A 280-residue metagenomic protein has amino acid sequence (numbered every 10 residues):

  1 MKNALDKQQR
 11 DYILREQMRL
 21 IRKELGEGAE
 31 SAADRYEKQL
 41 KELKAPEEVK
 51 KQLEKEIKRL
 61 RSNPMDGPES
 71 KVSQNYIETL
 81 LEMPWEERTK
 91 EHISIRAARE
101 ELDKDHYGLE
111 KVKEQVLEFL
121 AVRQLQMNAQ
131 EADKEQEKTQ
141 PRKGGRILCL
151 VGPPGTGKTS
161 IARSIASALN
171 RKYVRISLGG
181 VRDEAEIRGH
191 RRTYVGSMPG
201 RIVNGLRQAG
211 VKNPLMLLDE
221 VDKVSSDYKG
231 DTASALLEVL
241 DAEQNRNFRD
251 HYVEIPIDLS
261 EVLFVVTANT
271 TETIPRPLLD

Functional and structural regions predicted by a protein language model:
M1-Q130: Extended, charged alpha-helical coiled-coil/arm scaffolds that mediate oligomerization and mechanical coupling in large
L20, D222-S226, T273: Residues immediately C-terminal
Q136-L178, R207, L237, D241 (+1 more regions): Walker A/P-loop
L150-G152, G189, E220: The Walker A (P-loop) glycine that initiates the GxxxxGKT/S ATP-binding motif of P-loop NTPases
A168-M198, G205, S225: AAA+/P-loop NTPase substrate/partner-engagement loops
T193-L218, R249-P256: Conserved alpha-helical scaffold flanking the Walker A/P-loop in AAA+ ATPase domains
L218-L263: Conserved catalytic/switch belt of AAA+ P-loop NTPases
T270-D280: Short regulatory helix/loop adjacent to the ATP-binding pocket of P-loop NTPases
